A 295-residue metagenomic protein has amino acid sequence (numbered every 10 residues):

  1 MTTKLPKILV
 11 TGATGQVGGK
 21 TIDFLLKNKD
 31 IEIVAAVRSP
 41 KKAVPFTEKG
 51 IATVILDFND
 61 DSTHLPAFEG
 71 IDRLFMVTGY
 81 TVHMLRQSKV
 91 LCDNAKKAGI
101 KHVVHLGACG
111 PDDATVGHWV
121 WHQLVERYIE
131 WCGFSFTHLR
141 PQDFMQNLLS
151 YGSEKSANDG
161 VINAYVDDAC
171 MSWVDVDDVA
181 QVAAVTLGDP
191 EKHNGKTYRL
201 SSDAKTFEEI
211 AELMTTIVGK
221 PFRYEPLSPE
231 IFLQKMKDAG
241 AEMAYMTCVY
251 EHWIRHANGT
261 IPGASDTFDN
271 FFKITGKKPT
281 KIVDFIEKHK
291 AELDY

Functional and structural regions predicted by a protein language model:
T2, I231-Y295: A hydrophobic C-terminal alpha-helical subdomain
T2-P45, N59-S62, P66-I71, Y80-K89 (+5 more regions): Oxidoreductase cofactor-interface core, primarily capturing Rossmann-like NAD(P)-dependent enzymes
G50-A52, F136: Short, conserved active-site loop motifs that form the nucleotide-linked donor/cofactor pocket
T53, H102-V103: A short hydrophobic/small-residue beta-strand
L56: Cofactor-binding loops of NAD(P)H-dependent oxidoreductases, dominated by short-chain dehydrogenase/reductases
V77: Catalytic metal- and UDP-sugar-binding loop of GT-A-like glycosyltransferases, i.e., residues flanking the conserved
